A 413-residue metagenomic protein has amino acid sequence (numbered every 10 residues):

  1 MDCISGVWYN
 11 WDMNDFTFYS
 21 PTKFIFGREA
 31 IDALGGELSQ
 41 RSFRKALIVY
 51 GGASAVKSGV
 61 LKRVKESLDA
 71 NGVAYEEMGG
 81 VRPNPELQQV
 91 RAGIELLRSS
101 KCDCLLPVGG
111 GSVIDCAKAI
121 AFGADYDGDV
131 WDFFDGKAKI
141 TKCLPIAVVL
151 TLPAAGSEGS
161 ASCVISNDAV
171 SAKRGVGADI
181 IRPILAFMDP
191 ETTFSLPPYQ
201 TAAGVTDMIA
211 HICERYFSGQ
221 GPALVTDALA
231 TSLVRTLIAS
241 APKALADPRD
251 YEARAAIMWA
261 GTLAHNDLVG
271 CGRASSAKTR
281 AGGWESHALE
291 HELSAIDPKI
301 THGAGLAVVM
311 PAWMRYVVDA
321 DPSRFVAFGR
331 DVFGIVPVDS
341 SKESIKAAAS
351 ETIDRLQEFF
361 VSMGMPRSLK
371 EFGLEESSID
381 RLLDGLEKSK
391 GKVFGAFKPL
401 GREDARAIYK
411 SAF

Functional and structural regions predicted by a protein language model:
D2-C3, W8-W11, F325, G329-F413: C-terminal charged capping/lid subdomain of soluble metabolic enzymes
C3-C104, L369-K370: ATP/NTP phosphate-donor binding region
D32, D125-A228, L233, A327 (+1 more regions): A glycine/threonine-rich phosphate-anchoring loop and its flanking beta-alpha core in nucleotide/phosphate-binding
Y50-G52, V108-G110, A260: Glycine-rich beta-strand-to-loop/alpha-helix junction loops that act as flexible
R63-V64, I94, V113-D127, G159-S160: Short Gly/Thr/Asp-enriched flexible loops that form oxyanion-binding sites at enzyme active sites
K101-I120, T151-S157, G282, K299: Glycine/serine-rich anion-binding loops at beta->alpha junctions that coordinate negatively charged ligand groups
R215, G219-D354: Active-site segments that bind and position negatively charged phosphate/pyrophosphate groups
